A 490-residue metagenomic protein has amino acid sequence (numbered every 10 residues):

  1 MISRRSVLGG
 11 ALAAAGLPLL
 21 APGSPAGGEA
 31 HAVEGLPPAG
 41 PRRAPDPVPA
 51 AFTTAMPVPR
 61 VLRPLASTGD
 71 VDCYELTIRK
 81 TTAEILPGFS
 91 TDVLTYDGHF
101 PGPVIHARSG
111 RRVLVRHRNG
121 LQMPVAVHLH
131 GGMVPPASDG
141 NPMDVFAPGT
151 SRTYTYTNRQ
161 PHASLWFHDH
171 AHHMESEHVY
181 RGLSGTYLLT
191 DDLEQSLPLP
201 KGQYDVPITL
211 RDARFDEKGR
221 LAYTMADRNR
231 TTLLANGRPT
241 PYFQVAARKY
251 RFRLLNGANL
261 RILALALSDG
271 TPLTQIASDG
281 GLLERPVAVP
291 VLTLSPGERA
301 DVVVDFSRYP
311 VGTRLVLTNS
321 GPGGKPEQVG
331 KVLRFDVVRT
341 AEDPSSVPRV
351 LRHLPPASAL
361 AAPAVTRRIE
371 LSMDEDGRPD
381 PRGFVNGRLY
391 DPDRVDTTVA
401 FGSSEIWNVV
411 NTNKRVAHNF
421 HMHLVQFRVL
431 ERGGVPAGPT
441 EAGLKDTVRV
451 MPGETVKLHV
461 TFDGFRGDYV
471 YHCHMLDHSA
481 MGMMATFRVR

Functional and structural regions predicted by a protein language model:
M1-L8, P38: Twin-arginine (Tat) signal peptide motif
S6-G27: N-terminal export signals
E29-V303, R334-V350, A359-M373, V456 (+1 more regions): Histidine-centered copper-binding motifs that mark active-site loops of extracellular/periplasmic copper enzymes
L129-G131, A137-P142, F146, Q275-P286 (+2 more regions): Active-site pocket scaffolds in enzymes
T157-P161, D305-V311, T461-G467: Short, surface-exposed loop/turn segments at beta-strand-coil junctions that are enriched for proline with nearby
L165-H170, Y309-P322, F465-M475: Short, surface-exposed ligand- or partner-binding patches at beta-edge/loop junctions that are enriched in aromatics
L255, D301-V316: A conserved active-site cap/scaffold subdomain adjacent to cofactor or substrate pockets
P310-R334, S479-G482: Terminal connector regions
